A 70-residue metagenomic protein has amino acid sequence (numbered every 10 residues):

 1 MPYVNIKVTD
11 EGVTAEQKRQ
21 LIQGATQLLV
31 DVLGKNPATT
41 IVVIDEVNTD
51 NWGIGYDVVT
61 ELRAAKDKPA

Functional and structural regions predicted by a protein language model:
P2-A70: A domain-level signal for the structural core that forms small-molecule/cofactor-binding pockets and catalytic centers
